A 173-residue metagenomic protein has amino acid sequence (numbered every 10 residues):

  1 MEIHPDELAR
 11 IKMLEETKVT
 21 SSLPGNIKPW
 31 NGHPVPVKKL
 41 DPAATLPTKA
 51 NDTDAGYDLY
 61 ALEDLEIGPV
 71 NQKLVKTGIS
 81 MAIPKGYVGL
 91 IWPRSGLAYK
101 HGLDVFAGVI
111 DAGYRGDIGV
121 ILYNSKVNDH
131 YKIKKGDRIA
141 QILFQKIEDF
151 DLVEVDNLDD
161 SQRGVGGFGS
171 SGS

Functional and structural regions predicted by a protein language model:
M1-S173: DUTPase catalytic domain/fold
